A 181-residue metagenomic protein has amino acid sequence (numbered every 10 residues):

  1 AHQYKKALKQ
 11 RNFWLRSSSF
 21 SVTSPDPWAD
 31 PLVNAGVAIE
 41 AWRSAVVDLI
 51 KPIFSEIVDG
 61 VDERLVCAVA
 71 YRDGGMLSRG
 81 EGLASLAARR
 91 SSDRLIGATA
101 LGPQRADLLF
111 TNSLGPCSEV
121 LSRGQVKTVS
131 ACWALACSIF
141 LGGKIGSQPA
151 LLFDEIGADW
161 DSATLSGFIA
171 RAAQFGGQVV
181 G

Functional and structural regions predicted by a protein language model:
A1-L15: Extended, charged alpha-helical "arm/stalk" segments used for dimerization and assembly in large NTPase-driven machines
T23-N34, A38-L152, D159-V180: Conserved NTPase motor "head" modules and their coupling/switch loops across ABC/AAA+ ATPases, GTPases, and GHKL ATPases
